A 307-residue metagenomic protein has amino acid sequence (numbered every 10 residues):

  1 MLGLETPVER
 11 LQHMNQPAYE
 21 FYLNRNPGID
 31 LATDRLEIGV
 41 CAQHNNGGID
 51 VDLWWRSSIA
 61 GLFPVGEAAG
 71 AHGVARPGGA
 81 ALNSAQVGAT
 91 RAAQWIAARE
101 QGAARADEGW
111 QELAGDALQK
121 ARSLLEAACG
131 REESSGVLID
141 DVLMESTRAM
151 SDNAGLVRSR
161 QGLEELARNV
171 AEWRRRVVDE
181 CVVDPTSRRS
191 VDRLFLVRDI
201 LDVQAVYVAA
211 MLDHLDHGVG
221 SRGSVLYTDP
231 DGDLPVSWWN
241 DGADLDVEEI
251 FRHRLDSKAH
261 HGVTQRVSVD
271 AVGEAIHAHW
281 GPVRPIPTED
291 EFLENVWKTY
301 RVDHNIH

Functional and structural regions predicted by a protein language model:
M1-P77, L156-H307: Mobile, glycine/GP-rich and aromatic-enriched active-site lid/loop segments adjacent to catalytic centers
E20, T33, A89-A98, R105: Polyanion-binding and phosphate-handling cores
G39, N83-Q86, A103, W110: Short, surface-exposed, charged/polar-biased interaction segments
L53-S57, A98-A103: Secondary-structure transition/capping motifs at alpha-helix termini and the adjoining loop/turn into the next element
G61, G66, G73-V74, G88 (+1 more regions): Aromatic-residue detector
A71-I96: A conserved FAD-binding loop/helix module that cradles the flavin
Q101-S187: Long, amphipathic alpha-helical stalk/connector segments used for oligomerization, subunit docking, or mechanical
